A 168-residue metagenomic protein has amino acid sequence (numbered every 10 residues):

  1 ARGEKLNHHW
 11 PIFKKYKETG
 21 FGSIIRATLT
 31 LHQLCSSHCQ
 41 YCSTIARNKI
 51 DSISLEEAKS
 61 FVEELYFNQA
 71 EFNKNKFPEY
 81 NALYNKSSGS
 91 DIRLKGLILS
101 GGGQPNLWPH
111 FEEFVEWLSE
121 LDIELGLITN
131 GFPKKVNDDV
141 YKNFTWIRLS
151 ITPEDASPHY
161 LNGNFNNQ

Functional and structural regions predicted by a protein language model:
R2-W146, H159-L161: Conserved alpha-helical substructure of the radical SAM core
I151-S157: Short, acidic/turn-prone active-site loops that include or flank metal/cofactor- and phosphate-binding residues
L161-Q168: Glycine-rich S-adenosyl-L-methionine
